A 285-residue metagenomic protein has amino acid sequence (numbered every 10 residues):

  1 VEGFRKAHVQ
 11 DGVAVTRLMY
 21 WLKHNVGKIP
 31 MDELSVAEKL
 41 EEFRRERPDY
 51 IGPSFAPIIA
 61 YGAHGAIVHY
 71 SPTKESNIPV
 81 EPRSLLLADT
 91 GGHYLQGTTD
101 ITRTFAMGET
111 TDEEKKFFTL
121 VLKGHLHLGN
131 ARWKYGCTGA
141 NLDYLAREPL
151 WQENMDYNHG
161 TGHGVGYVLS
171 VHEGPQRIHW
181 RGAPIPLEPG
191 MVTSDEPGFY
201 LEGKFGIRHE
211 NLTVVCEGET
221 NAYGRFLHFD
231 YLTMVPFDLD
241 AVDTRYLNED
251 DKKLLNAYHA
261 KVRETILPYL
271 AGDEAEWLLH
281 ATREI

Functional and structural regions predicted by a protein language model:
V1-I285: Active-site neighborhoods and metal-handling regions in enzymes and metal-associated proteins
